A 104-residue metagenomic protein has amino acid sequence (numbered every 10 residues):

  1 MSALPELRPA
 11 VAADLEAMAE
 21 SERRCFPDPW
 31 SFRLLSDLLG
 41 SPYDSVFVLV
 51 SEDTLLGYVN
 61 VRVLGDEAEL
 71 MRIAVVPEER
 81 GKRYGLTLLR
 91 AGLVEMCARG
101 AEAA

Functional and structural regions predicted by a protein language model:
S2-P5, P9-K82, L86-A101: Acetyl-CoA-dependent GNAT
